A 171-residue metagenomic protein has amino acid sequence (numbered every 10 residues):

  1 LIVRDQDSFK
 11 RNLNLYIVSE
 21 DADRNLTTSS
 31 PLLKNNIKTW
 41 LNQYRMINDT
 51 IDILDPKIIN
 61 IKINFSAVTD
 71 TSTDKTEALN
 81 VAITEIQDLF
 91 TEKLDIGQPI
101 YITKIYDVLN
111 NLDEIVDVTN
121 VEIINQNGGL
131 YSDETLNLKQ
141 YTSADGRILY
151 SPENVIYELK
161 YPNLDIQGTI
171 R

Functional and structural regions predicted by a protein language model:
L1-R171: Acidic, low-complexity glycine/serine/threonine-rich segments
